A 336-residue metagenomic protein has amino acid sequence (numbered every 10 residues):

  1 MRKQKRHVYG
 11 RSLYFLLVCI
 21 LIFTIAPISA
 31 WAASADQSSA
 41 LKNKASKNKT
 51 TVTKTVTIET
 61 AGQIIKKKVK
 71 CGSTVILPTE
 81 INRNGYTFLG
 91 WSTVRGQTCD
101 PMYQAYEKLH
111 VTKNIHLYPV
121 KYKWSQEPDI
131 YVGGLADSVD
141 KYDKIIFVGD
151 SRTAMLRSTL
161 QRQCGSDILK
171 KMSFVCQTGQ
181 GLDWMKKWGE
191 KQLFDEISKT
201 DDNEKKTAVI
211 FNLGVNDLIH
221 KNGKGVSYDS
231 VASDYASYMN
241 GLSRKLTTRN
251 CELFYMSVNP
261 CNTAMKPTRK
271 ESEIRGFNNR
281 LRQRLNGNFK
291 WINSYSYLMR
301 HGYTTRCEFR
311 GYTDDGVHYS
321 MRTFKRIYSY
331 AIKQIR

Functional and structural regions predicted by a protein language model:
M1-Y9: N-terminal secretory signal peptides that target proteins for export/translocation
R11-Y14, A30-A35, K123-V148, T153 (+1 more regions): N-terminal secretory targeting modules
L16-A26: Bacterial N-terminal signal peptides
I25-K47: Sec-dependent signal peptide cleavage junction
Q37, K44-Q126: Secondary-structure capping and domain/repeat boundary segments
V139-S230: Conserved SGNH/GDSL esterase-like catalytic core that processes O-acyl groups on lipids and polysaccharides
N216, K245-R275: Active-site segments of SGNH/GDSL-like serine hydrolases that catalyze O-acetyl group transfer/hydrolysis on lipids
C261-R336: Catalytic His-Asp segment of secreted/periplasmic serine-dependent ester chemistry enzymes
